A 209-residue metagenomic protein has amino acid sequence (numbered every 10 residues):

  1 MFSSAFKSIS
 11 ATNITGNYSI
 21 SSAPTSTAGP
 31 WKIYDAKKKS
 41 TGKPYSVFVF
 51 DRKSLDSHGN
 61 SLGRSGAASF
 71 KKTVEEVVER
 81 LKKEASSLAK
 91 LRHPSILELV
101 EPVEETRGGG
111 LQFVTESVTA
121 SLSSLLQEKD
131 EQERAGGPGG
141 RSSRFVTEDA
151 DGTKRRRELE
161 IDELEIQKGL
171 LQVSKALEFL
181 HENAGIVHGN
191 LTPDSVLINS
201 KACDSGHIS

Functional and structural regions predicted by a protein language model:
M1-S22: Juxta-kinase regulatory segment immediately upstream of eukaryotic protein kinase catalytic domains
S21-G29: Protein kinase glycine-rich loop
G29-K90: ATP-binding glycine-rich loop module of kinase domains
H93-I96: Non-catalytic scaffold residues of the protein kinase domain
E98-L111: Short beta-strand micro-motifs within the conserved protein kinase catalytic domain, predominantly in the N-lobe
S117-K154: Structural motif in protein kinase domains
G169-L170: Activation segment signature within eukaryotic-like protein kinase domains
H181-S200, D204-H207: Catalytic-loop of the protein kinase fold
